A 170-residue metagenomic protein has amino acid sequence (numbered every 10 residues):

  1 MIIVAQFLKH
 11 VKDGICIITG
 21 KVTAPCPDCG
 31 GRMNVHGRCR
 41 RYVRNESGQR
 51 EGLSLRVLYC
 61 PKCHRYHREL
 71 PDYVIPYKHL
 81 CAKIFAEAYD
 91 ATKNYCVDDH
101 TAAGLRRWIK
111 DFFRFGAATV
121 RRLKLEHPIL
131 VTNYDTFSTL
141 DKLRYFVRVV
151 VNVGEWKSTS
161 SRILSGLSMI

Functional and structural regions predicted by a protein language model:
A5-F7: A structured, charge-rich N-terminal accessory region that forms the first stable segment of a protein and links
K9-I17, R44-E51: Short, intrinsically disordered, charge-biased short linear motifs at domain edges
I18-P25, L53-V57: Short metal-coordination and nucleic-acid-contact micro-motifs, chiefly zinc-binding Cys/His arrays
C26-C29, C60-C63: Short cysteine-rich clusters marking metal-coordination/redox-active sites
G30-G52: Short recognition patches in nucleic-acid-associated and regulatory proteins
V57, S158, S165-I170: Acidic/histidine-rich catalytic cores and adjacent linkers of DNA breakage/strand-transfer/modification proteins
H64-V151, S165-S168: Short, positively charged, Gly/Tyr-enriched micro-motifs that form contact patches at catalytic or ligand/partner
